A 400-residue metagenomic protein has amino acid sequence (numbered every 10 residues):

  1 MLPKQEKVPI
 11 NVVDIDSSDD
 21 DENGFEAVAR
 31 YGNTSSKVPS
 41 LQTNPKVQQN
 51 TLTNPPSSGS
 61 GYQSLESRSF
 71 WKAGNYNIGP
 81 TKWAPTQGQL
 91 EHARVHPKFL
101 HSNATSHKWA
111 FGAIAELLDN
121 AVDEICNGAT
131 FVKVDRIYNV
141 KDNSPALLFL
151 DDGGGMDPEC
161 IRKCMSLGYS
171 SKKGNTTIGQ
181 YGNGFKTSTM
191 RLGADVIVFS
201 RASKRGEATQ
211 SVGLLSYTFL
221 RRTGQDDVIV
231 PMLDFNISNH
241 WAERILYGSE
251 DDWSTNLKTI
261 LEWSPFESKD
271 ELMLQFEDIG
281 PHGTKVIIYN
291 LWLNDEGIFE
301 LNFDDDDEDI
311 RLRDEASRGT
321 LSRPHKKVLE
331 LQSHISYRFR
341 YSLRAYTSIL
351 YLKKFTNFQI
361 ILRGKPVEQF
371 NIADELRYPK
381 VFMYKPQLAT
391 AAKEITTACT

Functional and structural regions predicted by a protein language model:
M1-F131, D135-Y138, E159-K163: Bergerat-fold GHKL ATPase/HATPase_c domain
Q87-A93, D123, F131-K133, F149-G168 (+3 more regions): Acidic/polar, low-complexity linker and loop regions
L90-L100, Y138-P145, Y169-S170, Y289-N290 (+2 more regions): Surface-exposed beta-strand-to-loop junctions that form interaction patches on eukaryotic regulatory domains
K108-G112, N127-A129, D142-S144, E159 (+5 more regions): Eukaryote-biased feature marking scaffold/signaling PDZ-domain proteins and nuclear chromatin regulators
I114, V122-T176, R205, K285-I287: Conserved beta-strand-loop-beta-strand hairpin that lines the nucleotide-binding pocket of ATP/GTP-utilizing enzymes
K173-F370, D374-Y384: GHKL-type ATPase core
A392-T400: Extended serine/threonine-enriched, polar tracts that run as long, contiguous segments within proteins
